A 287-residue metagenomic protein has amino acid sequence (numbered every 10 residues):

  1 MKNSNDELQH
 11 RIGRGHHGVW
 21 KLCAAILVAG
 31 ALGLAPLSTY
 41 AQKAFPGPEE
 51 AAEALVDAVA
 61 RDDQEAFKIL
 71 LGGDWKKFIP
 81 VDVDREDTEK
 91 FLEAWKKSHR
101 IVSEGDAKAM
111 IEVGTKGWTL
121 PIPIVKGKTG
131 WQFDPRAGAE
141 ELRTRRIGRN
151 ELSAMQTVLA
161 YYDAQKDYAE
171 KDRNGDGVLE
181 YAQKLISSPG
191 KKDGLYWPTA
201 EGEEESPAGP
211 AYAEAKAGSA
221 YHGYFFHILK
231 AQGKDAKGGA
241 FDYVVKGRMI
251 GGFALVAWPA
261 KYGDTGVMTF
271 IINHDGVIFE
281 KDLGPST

Functional and structural regions predicted by a protein language model:
M1-V19: N-terminal secretory signal peptides that target proteins for export/translocation
K21-A35: Bacterial N-terminal signal peptides
T39-R61, V102, A137-D163, D167: Short, low-complexity N-terminal intrinsically disordered segments enriched in polar/charged residues
D63-D74, E180: Short, well-ordered alpha-helical segments enriched in acidic and aromatic residues
W75-L120, S219-A220, H227, Q232-K234 (+1 more regions): Surface-exposed, charged secondary-structure patches
A109-E112, K116-L152, Q156-L159, V277-K281: Short beta-strand edge/turn micro-motifs at domain boundaries
Y168-G266: Flexible, glycine-rich surface segments
A254-T287: C-terminal soluble interaction/assembly domains
